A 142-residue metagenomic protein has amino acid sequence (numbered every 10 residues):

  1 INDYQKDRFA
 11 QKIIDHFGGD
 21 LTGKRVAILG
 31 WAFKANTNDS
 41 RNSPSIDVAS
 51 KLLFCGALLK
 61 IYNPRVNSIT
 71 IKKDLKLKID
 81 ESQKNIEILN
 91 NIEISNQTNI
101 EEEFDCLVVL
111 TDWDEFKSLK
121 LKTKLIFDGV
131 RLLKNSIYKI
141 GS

Functional and structural regions predicted by a protein language model:
I1-S142: Structural/interface elements that position substrates and couple domains in central-metabolism enzymes
